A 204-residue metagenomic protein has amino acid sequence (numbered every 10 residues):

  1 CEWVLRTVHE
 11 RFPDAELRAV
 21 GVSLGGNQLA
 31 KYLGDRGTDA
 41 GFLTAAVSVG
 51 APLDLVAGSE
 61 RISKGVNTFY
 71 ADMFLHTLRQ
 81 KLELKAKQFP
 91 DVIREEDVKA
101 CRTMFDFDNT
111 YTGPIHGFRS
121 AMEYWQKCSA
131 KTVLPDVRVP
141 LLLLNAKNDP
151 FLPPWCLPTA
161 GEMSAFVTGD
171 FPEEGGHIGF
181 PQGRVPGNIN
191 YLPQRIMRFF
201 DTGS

Functional and structural regions predicted by a protein language model:
E2, A30-G34, M197: Short, hydrophobic alpha-helix immediately C-terminal to the catalytic nucleophile
E10-D14, R18-H116: Alpha/beta-hydrolase-fold enzymes
A40-G41, L134-R138, A160-S164: Short, conserved loop/helix-junction motifs that constitute active-site signature segments in enzyme catalytic cores
T110-V133: Active-site nucleophile elbow and catalytic-triad environment of alpha/beta-hydrolase enzymes
V137, L143-N145, D149: Short beta-strand/loop motif that positions the catalytic acidic residue of the alpha/beta-hydrolase fold
K147-T168, P172: Conserved loop-alpha-helix segment in the C-terminal half of the alpha/beta-hydrolase fold that carries the catalytic
G175-I189: Catalytic histidine-centered segment of alpha/beta-hydrolase-like enzymes
R195-G203: C-terminal alpha-helix
